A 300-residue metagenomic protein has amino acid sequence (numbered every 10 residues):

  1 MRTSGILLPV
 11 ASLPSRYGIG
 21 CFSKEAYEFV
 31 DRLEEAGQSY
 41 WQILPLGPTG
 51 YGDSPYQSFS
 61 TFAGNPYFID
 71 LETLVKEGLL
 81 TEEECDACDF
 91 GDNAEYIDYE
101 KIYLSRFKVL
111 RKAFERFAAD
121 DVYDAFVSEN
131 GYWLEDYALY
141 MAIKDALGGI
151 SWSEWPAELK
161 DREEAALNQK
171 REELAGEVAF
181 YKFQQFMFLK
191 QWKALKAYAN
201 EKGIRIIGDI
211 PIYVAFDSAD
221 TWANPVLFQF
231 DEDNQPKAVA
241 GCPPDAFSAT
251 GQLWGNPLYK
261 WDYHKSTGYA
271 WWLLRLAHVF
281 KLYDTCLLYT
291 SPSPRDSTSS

Functional and structural regions predicted by a protein language model:
M1-F230, H264-K265: Acidic/aromatic-lined carbohydrate-recognition and catalytic surfaces of CAZymes acting on diverse glycans
Q38, Y283-T285: A structural motif
L195, L274-A277, L282, S291: Active-site neighborhood of glycoside hydrolase catalytic domains
R205-A270, R275-A277: Substrate-binding/active-site clefts of carbohydrate-active enzymes
Y289-D296: Conserved small/polar residues in nucleotide/adenosyl-binding loops
